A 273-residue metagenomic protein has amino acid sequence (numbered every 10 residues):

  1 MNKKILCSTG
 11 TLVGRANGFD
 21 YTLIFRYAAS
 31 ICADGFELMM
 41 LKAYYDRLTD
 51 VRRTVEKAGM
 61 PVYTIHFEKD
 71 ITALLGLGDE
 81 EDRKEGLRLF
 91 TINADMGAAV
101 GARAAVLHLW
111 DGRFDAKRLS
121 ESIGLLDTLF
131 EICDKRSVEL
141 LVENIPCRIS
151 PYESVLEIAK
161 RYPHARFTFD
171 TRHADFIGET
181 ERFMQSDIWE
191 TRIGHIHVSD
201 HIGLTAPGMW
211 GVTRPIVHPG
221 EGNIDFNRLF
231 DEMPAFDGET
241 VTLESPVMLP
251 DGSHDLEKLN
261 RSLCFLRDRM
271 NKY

Functional and structural regions predicted by a protein language model:
M1-I92, A98, D134, R166 (+1 more regions): N-terminal pre-domain/capping segments
M1-K4, G18-A29, G101-A102, I149-E157 (+2 more regions): Histidine-acidic metal/acid-base catalytic patches
K3-T9, F36-L38, V62-F67, A105-L107 (+4 more regions): Hydrophobic faces of well-ordered beta-strands that scaffold small-molecule active sites in alpha/beta enzyme cores
S8-L12, M39-L41, F67-D70, W110-G112 (+4 more regions): Active-site beta-loop-alpha junctions enriched in small/polar residues
D20, R47, E85-L89, E121 (+3 more regions): Soluble or luminal CAZymes and related metallo-dependent hydrolases
D50-G59, L125-I132, R228-E232: Catalytic-core regions built around general acid/base machinery
K57, G76-R166: Active-site acidic/histidine proton-transfer and metal-coordination neighborhood in alpha/beta enzyme cores
I71-G78, D111-K117, I177-G178, L249-S253: A short acidic, helix-capping loop that chelates divalent metal ions and anchors anionic groups
